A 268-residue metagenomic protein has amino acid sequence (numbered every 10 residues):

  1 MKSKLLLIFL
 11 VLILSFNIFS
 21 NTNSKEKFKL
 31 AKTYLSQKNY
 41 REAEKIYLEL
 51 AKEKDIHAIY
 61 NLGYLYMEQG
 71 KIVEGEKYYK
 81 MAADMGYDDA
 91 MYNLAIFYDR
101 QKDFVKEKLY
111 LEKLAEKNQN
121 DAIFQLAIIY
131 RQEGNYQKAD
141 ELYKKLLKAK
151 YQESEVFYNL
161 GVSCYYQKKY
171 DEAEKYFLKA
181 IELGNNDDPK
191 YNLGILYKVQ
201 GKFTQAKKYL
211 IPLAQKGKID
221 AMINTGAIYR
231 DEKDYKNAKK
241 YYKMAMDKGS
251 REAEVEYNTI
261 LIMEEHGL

Functional and structural regions predicted by a protein language model:
T22, E53-D55, M85-Y87, K117-Q119 (+4 more regions): Short helix-capping/linker turns of helical repeat alpha-solenoids
N23-E49, E53, Y64-E68, I96 (+2 more regions): Alpha-helical segment of the N-proximal tetratricopeptide repeat
K29, N61, N93, Q125 (+4 more regions): Canonical tetratricopeptide repeat
L35, Y60, M67, Y92 (+8 more regions): Position-specific recognition of the canonical hydrophobic site in helix A of tetratricopeptide repeat
K236-L268: Terminal, low-structured helical/coil segments at or just beyond the last alpha-helical repeat
